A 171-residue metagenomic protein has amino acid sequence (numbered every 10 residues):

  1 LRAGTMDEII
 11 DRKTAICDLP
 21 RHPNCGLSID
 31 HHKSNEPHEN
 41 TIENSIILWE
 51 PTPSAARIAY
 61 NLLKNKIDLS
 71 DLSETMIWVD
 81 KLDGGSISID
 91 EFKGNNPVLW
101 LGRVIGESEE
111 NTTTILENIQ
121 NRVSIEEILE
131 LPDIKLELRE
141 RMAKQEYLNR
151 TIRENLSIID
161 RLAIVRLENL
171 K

Functional and structural regions predicted by a protein language model:
L1, G84-K171: Hydrophobic helix-and-loop "lid/oligomerization" segment in the mid-to-C-terminal part of catalytic domains
L1-R103, L167: Replace "Mg2+/Mn2+-dependent" with "divalent metal-dependent
